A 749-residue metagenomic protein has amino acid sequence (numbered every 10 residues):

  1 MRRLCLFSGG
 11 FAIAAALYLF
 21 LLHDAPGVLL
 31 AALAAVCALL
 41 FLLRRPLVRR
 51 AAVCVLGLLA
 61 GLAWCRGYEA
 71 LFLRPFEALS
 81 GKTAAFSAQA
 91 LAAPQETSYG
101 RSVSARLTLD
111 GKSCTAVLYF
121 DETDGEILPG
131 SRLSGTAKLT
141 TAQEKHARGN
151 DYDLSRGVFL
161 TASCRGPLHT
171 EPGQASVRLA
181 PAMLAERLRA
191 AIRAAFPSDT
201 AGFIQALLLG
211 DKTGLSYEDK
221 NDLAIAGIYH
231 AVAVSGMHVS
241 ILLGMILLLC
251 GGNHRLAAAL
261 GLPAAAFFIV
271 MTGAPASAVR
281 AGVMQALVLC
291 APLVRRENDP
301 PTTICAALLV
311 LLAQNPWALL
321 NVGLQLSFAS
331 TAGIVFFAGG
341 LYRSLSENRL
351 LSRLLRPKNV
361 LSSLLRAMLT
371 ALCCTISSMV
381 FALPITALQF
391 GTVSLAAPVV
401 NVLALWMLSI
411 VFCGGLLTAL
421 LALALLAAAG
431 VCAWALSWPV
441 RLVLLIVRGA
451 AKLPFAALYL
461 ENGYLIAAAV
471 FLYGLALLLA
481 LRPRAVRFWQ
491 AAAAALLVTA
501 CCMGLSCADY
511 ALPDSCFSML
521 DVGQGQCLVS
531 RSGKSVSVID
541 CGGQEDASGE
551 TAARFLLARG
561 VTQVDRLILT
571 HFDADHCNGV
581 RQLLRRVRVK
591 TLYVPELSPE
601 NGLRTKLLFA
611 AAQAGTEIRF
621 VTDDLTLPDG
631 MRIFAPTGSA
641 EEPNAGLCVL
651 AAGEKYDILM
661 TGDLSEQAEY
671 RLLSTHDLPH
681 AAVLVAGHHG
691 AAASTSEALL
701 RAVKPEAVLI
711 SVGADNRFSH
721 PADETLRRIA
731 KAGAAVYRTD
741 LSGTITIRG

Functional and structural regions predicted by a protein language model:
M1-F76, L184, R280, L479: N-terminal leader/targeting segments
R2, L22, V36-C37, V53-V55 (+9 more regions): Hydrophobic alpha-helical transmembrane segments in multi-pass membrane proteins
G57-H230, E550-L557, Q563, L597-P599 (+3 more regions): Membrane-interface helix/helix-cap signal primarily in integral membrane proteins
G157-C290, S518, R566, T591 (+4 more regions): Aromatic-rich juxtamembrane segments at the membrane interface
K212, L312-L320, R448-R566, A612-V683 (+2 more regions): Core dinuclear metal-dependent hydrolase active-site scaffold
V564-D575, L597, L684-H688: Metallo-beta-lactamase
A574-A611, P705: Active-site HxH/HxHxD metal-binding segment of metal-dependent hydrolases
T591, R671-G743: Cap/insert and terminal regions of metallo-dependent hydrolase folds
